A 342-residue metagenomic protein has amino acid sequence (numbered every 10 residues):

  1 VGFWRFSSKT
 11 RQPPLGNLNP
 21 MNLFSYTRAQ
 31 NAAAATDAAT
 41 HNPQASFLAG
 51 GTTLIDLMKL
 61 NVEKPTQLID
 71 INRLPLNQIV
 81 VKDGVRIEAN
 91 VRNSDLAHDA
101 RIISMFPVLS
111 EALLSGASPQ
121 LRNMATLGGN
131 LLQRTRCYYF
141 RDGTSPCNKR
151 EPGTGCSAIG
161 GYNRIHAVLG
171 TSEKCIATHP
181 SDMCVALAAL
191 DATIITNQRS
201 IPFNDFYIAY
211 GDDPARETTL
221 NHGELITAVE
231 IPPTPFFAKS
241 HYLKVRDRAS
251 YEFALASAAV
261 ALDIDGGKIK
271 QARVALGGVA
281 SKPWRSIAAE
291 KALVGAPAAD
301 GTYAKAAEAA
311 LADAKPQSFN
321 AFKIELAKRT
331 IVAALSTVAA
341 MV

Functional and structural regions predicted by a protein language model:
S7-S8: Serine residues within intrinsically disordered or low-complexity segments
G16-V342: C-terminal structural segment of proteins
